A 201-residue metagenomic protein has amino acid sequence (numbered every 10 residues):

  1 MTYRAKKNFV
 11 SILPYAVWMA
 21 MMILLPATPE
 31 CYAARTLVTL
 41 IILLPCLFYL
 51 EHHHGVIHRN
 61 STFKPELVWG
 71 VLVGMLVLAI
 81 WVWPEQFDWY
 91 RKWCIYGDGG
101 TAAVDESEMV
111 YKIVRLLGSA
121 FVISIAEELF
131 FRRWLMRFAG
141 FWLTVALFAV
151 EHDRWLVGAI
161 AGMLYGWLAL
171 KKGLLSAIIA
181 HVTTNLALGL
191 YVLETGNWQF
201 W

Functional and structural regions predicted by a protein language model:
M1-A5: Short, Lys/Arg-rich, polar N-terminal cytosolic tail immediately upstream of the first transmembrane signal-anchor
K6-H53, R59-G74: Alpha-helical transmembrane segments in multi-pass membrane proteins
F9, A16-A20, F87, E128 (+2 more regions): N-terminal, helix-rich and Lys/Arg-enriched segments in bacterial and organellar proteins
M19-C31, K92-C94, L190-W201: Juxtamembrane/transmembrane-helix boundary motifs at the membrane-water interface
M22, P26, T39-L50, V77 (+4 more regions): Structural signal for membrane-spanning alpha-helices in multi-pass inner-membrane proteins, emphasizing helix cores
T39-F48, G99, M163-L175: Alpha-helical transmembrane segments and their membrane-interface exit regions
H54-S124, M136-R137: Juxtamembrane helix-loop-helix connectors linking adjacent transmembrane helices in multi-pass membrane enzymes
V104-W201: Transmembrane helix-loop-helix hairpins at the membrane interface of multi-pass integral membrane proteins
